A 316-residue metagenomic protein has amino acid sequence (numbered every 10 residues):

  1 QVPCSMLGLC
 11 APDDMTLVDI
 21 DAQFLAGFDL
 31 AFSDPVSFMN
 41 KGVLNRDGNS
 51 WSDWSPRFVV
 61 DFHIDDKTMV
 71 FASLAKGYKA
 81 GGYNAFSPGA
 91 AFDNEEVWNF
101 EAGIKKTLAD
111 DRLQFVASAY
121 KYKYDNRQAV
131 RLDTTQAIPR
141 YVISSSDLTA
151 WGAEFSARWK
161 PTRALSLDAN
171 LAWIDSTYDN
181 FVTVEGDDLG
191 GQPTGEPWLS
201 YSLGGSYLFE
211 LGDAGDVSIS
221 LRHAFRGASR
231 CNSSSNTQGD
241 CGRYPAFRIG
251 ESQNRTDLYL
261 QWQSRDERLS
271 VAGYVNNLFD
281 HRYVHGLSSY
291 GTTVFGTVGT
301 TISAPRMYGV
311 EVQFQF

Functional and structural regions predicted by a protein language model:
Q1-D47, N84-P88, Q128-S144, Y178-G191 (+2 more regions): Solvent-exposed loop segments that connect transmembrane elements
R46-W54, A80, N94-E96, S145-T149 (+3 more regions): Short sequence motifs at beta-strands and strand-loop junctions characteristic of Gram-negative outer-membrane
S52, V60-I64, N94, I104-L108 (+5 more regions): Residue-level signature of outer-membrane beta-barrel architecture
W54-V60, P88, W98-A102, W151-F155 (+3 more regions): Hydrophobic, lipid-facing positions within transmembrane beta-strands of outer-membrane proteins
H63-K79, D93-A153, A157-K160, A172 (+1 more regions): Membrane-embedded beta-barrel scaffold of Gram-negative outer-membrane proteins
K67-V70, D110-F115, A164-L167, G212-V217 (+1 more regions): Repeated loop/turn-to-beta-strand initiation elements of outer-membrane beta-barrel proteins
K121-K123, I143-S234, E311-Q315: Gram-negative outer-membrane beta-barrel transporters
K123, T162, A224-G239, Q261-F316: C-terminal beta-signal and adjacent terminal beta-strands/loops of Gram-negative outer-membrane beta-barrel proteins
